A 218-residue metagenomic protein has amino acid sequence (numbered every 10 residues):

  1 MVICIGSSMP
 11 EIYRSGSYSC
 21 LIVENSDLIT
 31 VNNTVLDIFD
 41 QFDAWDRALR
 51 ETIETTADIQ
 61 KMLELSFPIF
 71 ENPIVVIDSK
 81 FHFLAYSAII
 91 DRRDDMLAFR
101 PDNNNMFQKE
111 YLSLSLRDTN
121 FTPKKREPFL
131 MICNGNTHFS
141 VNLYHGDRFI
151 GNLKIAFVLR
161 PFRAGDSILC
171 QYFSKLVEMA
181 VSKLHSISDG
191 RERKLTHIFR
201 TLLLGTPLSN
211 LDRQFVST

Functional and structural regions predicted by a protein language model:
M1-T218: Hydrophobic, helix-rich cores of sensory/ligand-binding and other regulatory modules that couple small-molecule
